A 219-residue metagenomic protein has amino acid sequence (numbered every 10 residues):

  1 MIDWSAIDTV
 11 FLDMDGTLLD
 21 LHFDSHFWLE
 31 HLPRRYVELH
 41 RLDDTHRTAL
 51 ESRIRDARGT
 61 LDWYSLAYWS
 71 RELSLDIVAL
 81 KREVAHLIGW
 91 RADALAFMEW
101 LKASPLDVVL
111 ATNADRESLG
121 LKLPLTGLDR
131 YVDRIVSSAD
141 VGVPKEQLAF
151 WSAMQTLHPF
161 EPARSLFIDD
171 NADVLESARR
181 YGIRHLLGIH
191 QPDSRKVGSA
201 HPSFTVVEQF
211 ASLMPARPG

Functional and structural regions predicted by a protein language model:
M1-A49: Active-site neighborhood of HAD-like aspartate-dependent phosphohydrolases
M1-V10, E99, D115-R116, G120-G219: Asp-based, Mg2+/Mn2+-dependent phosphohydrolase catalytic module
A6, W63-E72, V78-L110, R116-G120 (+1 more regions): Short, acidic loop-to-helix structural element flanking the phosphoryl-transfer center in phosphate-processing enzymes
D20, L110-A111, D169-D170: Small/polar loops that bind or transfer phosphate-bearing groups
D20, S52-I54, V84-A85, S138 (+1 more regions): Short, contiguous strand/loop micro-motifs
E30, R34-E83: A metal-dependent, Asp-based hydrolase signature
R58, L87-R91, V143: Acidic-and-aromatic substrate-binding clefts and catalytic sites of carbohydrate-active enzymes
